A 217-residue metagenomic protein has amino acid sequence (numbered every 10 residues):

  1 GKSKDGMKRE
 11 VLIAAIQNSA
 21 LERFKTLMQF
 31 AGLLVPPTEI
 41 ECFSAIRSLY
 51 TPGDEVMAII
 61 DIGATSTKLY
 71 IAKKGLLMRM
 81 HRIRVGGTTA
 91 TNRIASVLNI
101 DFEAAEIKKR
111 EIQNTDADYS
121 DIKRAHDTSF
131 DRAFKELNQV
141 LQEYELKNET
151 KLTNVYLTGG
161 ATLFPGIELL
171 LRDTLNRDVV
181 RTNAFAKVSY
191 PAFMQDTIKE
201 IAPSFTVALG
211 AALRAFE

Functional and structural regions predicted by a protein language model:
G1-E217: Hydrophobic/aromatic-enriched cytosolic interaction surfaces used to assemble or bind macromolecules
